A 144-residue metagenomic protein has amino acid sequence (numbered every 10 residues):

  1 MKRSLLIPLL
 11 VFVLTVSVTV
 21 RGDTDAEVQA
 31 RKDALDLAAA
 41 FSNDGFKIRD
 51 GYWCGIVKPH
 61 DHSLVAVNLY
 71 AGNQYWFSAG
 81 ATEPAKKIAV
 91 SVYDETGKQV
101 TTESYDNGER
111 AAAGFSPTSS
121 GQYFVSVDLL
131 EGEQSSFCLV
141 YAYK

Functional and structural regions predicted by a protein language model:
M1-P8: Bacterial N-terminal signal peptides that target proteins for export
K2, S17-G22: N-terminal targeting/docking segments
P8-V16: Bacterial N-terminal signal peptides
T15-V18, W53: Exposed boundary/loop context
R21-F46: Predominantly extracellular/luminal regions of secreted and cell-surface proteins, especially disulfide-bonded
D23-D25, Q29, Y52-S136, A142-K144: Acidic, Ser/Thr/Pro-rich low-complexity intrinsically disordered segments
F41-V57: Glycine-rich phosphate-binding "P-loop"
